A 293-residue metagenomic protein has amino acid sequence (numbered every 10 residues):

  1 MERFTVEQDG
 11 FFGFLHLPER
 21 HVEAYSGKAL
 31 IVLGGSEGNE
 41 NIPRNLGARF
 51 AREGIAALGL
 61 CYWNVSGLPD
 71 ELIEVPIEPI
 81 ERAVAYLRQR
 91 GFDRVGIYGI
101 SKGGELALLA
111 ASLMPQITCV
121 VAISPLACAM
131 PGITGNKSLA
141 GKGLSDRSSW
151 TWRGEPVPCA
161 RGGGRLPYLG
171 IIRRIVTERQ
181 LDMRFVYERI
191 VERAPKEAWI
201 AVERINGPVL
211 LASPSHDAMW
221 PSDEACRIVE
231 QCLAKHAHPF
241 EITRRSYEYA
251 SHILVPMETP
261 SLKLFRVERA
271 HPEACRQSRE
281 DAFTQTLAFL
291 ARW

Functional and structural regions predicted by a protein language model:
M1-Y25, A274: N-terminal cap/lid segment of alpha/beta-hydrolase-fold proteins
Y25-G35: Short beta-strand element of the alpha/beta-hydrolase
E37-A48, Y62: The serine-hydrolase catalytic nucleophile loop
E37-I42, A85-G164, D182-R193: Primarily recognizes the serine-hydrolase "nucleophile elbow" in alpha/beta-hydrolase and SGNH/GDSL folds
A51-G67: Conserved alpha/beta-hydrolase
W63-G96: Catalytic nucleophile-loop/oxyanion-hole region of alpha/beta-hydrolase and closely related hydrolase-like folds
G162-A250: Serine-hydrolase catalytic core
R227, P239-W293: C-terminal catalytic histidine-bearing segment of alpha/beta-hydrolase fold enzymes
